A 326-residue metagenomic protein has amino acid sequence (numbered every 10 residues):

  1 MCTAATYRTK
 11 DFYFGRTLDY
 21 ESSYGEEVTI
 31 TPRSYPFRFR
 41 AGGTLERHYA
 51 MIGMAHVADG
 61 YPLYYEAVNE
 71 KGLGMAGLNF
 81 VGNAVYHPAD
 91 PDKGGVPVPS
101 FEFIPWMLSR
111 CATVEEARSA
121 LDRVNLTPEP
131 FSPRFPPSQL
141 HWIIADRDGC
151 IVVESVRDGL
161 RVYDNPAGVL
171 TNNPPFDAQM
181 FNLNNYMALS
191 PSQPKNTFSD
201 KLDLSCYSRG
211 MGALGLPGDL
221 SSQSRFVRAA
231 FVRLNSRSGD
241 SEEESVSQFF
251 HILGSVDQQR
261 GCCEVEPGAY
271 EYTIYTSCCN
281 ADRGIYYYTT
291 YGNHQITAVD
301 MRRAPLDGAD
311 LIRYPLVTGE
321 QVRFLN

Functional and structural regions predicted by a protein language model:
M1-G95, P128, R313-V317, Q321-N326: A contiguous strand-loop segment
M1-Y13, A120, E129-S132, P137-S138 (+2 more regions): C-terminus-biased signal that marks the final domain/tail of proteins
Y20-S22, V81-N83, D158-R161, G168 (+1 more regions): Short, surface-exposed beta-strand-loop junctions and turns on beta-sheet-rich folds
N79, L121, I144-D148, E154-R157: Short, structured patches in soluble enzyme cores that scaffold and shape functional sites
K93-P130, E242-F250: Proteins synthesized as precursors that undergo proteolytic processing into mature forms
V98-F101, P136-R147, V153: Non-catalytic, conformational "gating/processing" segments within enzyme and secreted inhibitor domains
E129-P130, V152-R157, Y163-P166: A short secondary-structure junction signal
